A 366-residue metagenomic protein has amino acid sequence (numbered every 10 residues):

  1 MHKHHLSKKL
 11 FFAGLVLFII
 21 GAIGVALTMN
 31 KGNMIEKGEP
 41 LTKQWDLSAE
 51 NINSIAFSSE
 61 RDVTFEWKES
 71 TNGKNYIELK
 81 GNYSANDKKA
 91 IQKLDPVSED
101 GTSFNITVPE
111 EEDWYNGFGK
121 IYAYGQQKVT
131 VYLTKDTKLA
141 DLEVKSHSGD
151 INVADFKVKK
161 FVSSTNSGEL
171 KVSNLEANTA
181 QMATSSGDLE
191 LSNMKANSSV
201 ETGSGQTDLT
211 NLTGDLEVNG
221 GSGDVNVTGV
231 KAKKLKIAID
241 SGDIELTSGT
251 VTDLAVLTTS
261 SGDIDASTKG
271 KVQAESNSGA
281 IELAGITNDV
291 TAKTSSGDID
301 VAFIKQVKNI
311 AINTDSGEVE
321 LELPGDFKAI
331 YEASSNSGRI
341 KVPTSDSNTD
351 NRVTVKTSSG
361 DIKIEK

Functional and structural regions predicted by a protein language model:
M1-S7: N-terminal Lys/Arg-rich, disordered targeting/topogenic segments
F11-L27: Hydrophobic membrane-insertion alpha-helices, especially the h-region of bacterial N-terminal signal peptides
G14, F18, L133, K157-V162 (+4 more regions): N-terminal targeting/secretion presequences
K31-P109, N116-V162, L170-S173, E190 (+1 more regions): Short linear S-[DN]-x-LW-Φ motif typified by the pepsin-like aspartic protease active-site region
A56-S58, E66, E78-K80, T107 (+13 more regions): Residue-level recognition of well-ordered beta-strand positions that form the cores of beta-sheet-rich folds across
S59-R61, E69-T71, G81-Y83, V108-E112 (+16 more regions): A mature extracytoplasmic/lumenal domain signature
E143, S164-N166, K171, E176 (+6 more regions): Long, intrinsically disordered low-complexity tandem-repeat regions enriched in serine/threonine/proline and other
L189-S198, S204-K366: Short, surface-exposed interaction patches in beta-rich subdomains that mediate adhesion/assembly near membranes
